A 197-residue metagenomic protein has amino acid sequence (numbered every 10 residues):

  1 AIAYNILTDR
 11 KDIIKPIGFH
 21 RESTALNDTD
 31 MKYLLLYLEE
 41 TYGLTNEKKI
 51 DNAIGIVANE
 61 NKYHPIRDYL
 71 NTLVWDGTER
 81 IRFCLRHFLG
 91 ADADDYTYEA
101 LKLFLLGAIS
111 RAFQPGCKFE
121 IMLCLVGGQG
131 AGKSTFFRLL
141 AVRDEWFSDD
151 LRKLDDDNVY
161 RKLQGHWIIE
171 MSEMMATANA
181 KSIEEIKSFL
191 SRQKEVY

Functional and structural regions predicted by a protein language model:
A1-F83, D95-E99: N-terminal nucleic-acid engagement/recognition segments and initiation subdomains in replication, restriction
Y4-T8, E145-S148, K194-Y197: Short secondary-structure junctions
I54-I168: P-loop NTPase catalytic core of nucleic-acid-dependent motor ATPases
P115-G116, T177-N179: Short glycine/serine/proline-enriched coil/turn segments at secondary-structure junctions
N158, I169, R192-V196: Residue-level signal for pocket-adjacent positions within structured domains
S172-M174, E185: Walker B catalytic acidic pair
I183-Y197: Conserved catalytic/switch belt of AAA+ P-loop NTPases
